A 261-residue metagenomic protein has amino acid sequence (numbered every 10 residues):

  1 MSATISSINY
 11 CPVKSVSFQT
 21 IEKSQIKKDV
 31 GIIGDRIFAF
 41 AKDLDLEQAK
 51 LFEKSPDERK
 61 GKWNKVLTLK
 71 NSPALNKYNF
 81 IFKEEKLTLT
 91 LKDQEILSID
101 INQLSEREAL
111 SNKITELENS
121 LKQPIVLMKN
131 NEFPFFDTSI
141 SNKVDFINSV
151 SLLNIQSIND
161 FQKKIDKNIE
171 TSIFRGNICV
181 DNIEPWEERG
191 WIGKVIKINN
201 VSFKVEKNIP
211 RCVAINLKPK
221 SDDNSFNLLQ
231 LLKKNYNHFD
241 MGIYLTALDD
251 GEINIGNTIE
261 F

Functional and structural regions predicted by a protein language model:
M1-F261: Metal-cofactor-dependent catalytic cores
